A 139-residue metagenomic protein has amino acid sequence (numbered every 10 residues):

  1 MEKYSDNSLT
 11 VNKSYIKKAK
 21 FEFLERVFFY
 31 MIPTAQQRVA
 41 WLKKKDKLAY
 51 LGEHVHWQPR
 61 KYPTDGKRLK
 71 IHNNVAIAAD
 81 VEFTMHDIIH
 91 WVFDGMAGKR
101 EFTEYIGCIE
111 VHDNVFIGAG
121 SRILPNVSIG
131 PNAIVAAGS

Functional and structural regions predicted by a protein language model:
M1-L48, H90, N132: Terminal amphipathic alpha-helical/low-complexity segments used for targeting or macromolecular assembly
S14, K44, K70-H72, S139: Intrinsically disordered, low-complexity boundary segments flanking structured domains
R38-V39, H56-I129: Flexible, glycine/small-residue-enriched loop-and-beta-strand segment within the central core of proteins
A49, V115-I117, V135: Generic detector of intrinsically disordered, low-complexity, polar/charged segments
L51-E53: Cytochrome P450 catalytic-domain "roof"
V55-H56, V135: Hydrophobic, membrane-inserted alpha-helices
N132-S139: Short, intrinsically disordered, charge-balanced linker/junction segments flanking boundaries in proteins
